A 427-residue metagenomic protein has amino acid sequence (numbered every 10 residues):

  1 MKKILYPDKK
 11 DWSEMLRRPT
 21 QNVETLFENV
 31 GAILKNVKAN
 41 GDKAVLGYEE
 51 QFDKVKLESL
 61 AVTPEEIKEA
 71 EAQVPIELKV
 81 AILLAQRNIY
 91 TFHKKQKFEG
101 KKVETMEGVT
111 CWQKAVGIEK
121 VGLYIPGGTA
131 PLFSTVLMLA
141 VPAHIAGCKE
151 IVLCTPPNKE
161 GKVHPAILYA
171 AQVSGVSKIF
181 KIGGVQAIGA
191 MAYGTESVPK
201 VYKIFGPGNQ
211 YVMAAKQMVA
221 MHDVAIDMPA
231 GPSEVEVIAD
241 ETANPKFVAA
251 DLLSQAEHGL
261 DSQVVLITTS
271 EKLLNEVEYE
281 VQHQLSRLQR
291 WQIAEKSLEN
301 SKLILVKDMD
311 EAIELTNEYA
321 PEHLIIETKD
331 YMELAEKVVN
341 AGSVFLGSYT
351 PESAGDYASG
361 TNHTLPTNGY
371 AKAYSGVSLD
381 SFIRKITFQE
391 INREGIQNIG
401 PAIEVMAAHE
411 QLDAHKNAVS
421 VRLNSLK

Functional and structural regions predicted by a protein language model:
M1-D8, K178-G183, L303-D308: Short acidic-hydrophobic, aromatic-tinged amphipathic segments that line or gate anion-handling sites
M1-E119: N-terminal Rossmann-like NAD(P)+-binding subdomain of aldehyde/semialdehyde dehydrogenases
F98-V103, A225, S262-I267, R287-S297 (+3 more regions): Flexible, glycine/charged-enriched surface loops at secondary-structure junctions
V103-Y169: Conserved small-residue-rich beta-alpha loop and adjacent elements that most often cradle the phosphate/pyrophosphate
G175-Q263: Conserved NAD(P)+-binding/catalytic subdomain of aldehyde/semialdehyde dehydrogenases
H258, L266-A341: A glycine- and small/hydrophobic-rich beta-loop-beta segment that serves as a flexible "lid/hinge" or phosphate-binding
E318-K427: C-terminal core of ALDH-fold dehydrogenases
